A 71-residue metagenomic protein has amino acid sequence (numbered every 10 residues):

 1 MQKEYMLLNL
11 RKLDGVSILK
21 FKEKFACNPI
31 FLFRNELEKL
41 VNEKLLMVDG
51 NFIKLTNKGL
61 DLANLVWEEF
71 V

Functional and structural regions predicted by a protein language model:
M1-L37, V41: Hydrophobic, secondary-structure "cap" segments at the distal end of domains
L32-E36, M47-V48, V66-W67: Alpha-helix boundary/capping detector
L40, N57-K58: Short secondary-structure boundary/hinge segments and terminal tails
V41-N51, F70: A short, conserved structural fragment
F52-T56: Minor-groove-contacting beta-hairpin "wing" of winged helix-turn-helix DNA-binding domains
K58-V71: Short, amphipathic alpha-helical interaction segments positioned at domain boundaries
